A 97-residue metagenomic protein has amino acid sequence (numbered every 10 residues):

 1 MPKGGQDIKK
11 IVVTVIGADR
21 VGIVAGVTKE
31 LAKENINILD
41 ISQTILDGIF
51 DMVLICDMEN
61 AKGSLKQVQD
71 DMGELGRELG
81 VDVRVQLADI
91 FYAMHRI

Functional and structural regions predicted by a protein language model:
P2-I97: A conserved regulatory-domain signal marking ACT and ACT-like small-molecule sensing domains and adjacent regulatory
